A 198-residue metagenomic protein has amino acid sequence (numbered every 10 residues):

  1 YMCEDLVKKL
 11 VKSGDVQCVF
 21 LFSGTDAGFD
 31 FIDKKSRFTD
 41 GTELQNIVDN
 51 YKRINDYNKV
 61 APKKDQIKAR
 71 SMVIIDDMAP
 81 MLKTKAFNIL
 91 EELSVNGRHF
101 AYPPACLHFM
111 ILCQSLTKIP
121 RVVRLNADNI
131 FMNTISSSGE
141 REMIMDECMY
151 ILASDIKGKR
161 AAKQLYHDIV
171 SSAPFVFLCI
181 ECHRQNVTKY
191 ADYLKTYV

Functional and structural regions predicted by a protein language model:
Y1-K9, Q17, G24-A27, T42-G158: Conserved P-loop NTPase motor cores
L10-V11, Q164-V170: Short proline/glycine-enriched turn/loop segments at secondary-structure junctions
D30-F38: Short, aromatic/basic amphipathic alpha-helical patches
F31, V123, I169: Short, conserved catalytic or adaptor-binding loops enriched in Gly and charged residues
T39-Q45, Y197-V198: Short, flexible N-terminal segments of the mature chain
Q66-I67, V170-S172: Extracellular/periplasmic catalytic domains that process cell-envelope and extracellular macromolecules
E147-I151, R160-Y166, V176: Accessory, usually C-terminal, subdomains that scaffold auxiliary metal cofactors
S171-V198: Conserved P-loop NTPase motor module
